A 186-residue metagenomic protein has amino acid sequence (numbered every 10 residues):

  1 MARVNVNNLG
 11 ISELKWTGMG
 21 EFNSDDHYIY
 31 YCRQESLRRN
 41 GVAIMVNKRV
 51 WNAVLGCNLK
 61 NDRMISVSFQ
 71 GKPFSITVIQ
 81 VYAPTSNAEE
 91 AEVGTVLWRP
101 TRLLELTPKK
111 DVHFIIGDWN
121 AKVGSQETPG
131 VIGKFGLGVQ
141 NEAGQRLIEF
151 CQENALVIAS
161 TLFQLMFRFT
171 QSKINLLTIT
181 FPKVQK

Functional and structural regions predicted by a protein language model:
M1-K186: A shared catalytic/ligand-binding motif for oxyanion handling
